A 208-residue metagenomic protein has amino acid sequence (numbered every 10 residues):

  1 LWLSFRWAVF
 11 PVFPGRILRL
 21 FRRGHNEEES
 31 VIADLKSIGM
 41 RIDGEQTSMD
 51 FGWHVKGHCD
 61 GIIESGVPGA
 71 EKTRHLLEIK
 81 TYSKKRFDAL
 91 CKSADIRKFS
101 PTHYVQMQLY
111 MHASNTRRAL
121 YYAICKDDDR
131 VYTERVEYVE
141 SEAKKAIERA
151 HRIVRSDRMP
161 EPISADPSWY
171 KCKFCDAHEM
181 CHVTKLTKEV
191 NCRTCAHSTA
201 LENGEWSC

Functional and structural regions predicted by a protein language model:
L1-L76, S83-A89, S93-R97: Metal-dependent nuclease catalytic cores that hydrolyze phosphodiester bonds in DNA/RNA, characterized by
T47, G66, K80-Y82, A113-T116 (+1 more regions): An acidic- and aromatic-residue-enriched active-site/binding cleft used to recognize and process polar
K72-I79, R117-Y121: Conserved active-site beta-strand-loop modules that form the wall/rim of enzyme catalytic pockets and either contain
C91, R97-Y104, L109, A113-S207: Metal-dependent nuclease catalytic regions and adjoining charged, substrate-binding loops involved in nucleic-acid end
